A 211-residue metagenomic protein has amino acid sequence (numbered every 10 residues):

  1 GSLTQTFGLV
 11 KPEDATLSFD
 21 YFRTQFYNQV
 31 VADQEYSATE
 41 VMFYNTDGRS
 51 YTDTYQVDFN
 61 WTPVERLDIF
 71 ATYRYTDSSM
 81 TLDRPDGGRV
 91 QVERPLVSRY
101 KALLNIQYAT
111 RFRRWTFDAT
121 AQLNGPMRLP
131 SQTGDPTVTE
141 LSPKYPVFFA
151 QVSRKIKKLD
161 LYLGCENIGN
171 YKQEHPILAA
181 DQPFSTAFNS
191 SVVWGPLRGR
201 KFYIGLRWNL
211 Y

Functional and structural regions predicted by a protein language model:
G1, D53-V57, Y100-L104, P146-A150 (+1 more regions): Hydrophobic, lipid-facing positions within transmembrane beta-strands of outer-membrane proteins
L9, D20, D135-L141, F148-V152 (+1 more regions): Short, glycine/charged-rich beta-strand-loop motifs at protein surfaces that mediate ligand recognition and catalysis
V10, T62-V64, V97, T110 (+3 more regions): Surface-exposed coil/turn segments at beta-strand junctions on protein surfaces, enriched
D14-Y27, Y44-Q132, R207-N209: Gram-negative outer-membrane beta-barrel transporters
A32-M42, P85-E93, G134-E140, E174-A187: Flexible, surface-exposed loop regions and adjacent strand-edge segments of Gram-negative outer-membrane beta-barrel
L123-P130, S153-Y211: C-terminal beta-signal and adjacent terminal beta-strands/loops of Gram-negative outer-membrane beta-barrel proteins
K144-V147, D160: Strand-loop-strand
